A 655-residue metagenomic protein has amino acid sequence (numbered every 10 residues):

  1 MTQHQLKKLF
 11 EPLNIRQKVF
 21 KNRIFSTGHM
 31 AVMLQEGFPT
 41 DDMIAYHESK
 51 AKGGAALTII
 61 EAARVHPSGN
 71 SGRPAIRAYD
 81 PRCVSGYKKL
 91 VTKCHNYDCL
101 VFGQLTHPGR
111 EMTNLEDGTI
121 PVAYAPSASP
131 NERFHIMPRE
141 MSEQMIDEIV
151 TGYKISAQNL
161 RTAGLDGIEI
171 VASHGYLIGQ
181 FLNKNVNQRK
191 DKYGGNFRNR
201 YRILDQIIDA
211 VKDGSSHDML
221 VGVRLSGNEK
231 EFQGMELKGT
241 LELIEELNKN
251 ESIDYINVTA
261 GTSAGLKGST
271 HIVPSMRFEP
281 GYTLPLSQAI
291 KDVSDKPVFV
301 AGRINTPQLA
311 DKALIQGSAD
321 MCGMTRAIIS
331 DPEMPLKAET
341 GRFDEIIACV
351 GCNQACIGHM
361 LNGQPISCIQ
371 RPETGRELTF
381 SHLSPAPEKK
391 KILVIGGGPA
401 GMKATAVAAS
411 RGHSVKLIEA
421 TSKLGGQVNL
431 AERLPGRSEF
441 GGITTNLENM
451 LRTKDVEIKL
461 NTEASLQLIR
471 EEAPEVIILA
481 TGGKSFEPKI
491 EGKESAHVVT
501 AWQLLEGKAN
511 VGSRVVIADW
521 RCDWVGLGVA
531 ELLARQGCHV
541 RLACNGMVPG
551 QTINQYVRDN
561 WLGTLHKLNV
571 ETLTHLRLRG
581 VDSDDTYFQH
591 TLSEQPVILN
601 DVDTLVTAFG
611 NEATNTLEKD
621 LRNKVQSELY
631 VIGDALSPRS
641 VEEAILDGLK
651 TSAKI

Functional and structural regions predicted by a protein language model:
M1-I395, P399, V407-V415, K423 (+2 more regions): Flavin-dependent oxidoreductase catalytic cores
T270-M276, D320-M321, V428-G436, Y630-S637: Short beta-alpha connecting loops at secondary-structure transitions that line or flank enzyme active sites
L314, A386, K390-A420, K459-A473 (+3 more regions): Rossmann-like dinucleotide/flavin-binding elements
S318, L451-I458, E494-H497, L565-E571 (+1 more regions): A short helix-to-beta-strand connector/capping loop
S414-K454, D523-V525, A530-L578: Rossmann-like dinucleotide-binding cores of NAD(P)H-dependent redox enzymes
S438, Q467-L468, L562-G563, K567 (+1 more regions): NAD(P)H/NAD(P)+-dependent Rossmann-fold oxidoreductase cores
